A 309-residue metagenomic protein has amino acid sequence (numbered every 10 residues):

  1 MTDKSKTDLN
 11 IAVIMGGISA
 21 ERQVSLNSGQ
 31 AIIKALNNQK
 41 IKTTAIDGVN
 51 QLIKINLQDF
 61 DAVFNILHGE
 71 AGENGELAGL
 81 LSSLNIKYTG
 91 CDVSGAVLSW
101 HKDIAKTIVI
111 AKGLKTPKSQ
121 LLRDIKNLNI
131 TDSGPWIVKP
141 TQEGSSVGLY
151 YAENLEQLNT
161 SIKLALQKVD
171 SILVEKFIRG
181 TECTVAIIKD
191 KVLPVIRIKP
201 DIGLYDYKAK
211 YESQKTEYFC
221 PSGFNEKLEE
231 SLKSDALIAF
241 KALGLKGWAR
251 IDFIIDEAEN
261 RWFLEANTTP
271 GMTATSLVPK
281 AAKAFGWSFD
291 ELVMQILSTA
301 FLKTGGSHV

Functional and structural regions predicted by a protein language model:
M1-S94, L98-W100, I104, A111 (+2 more regions): ATP-binding N-terminal substructure of ATP-dependent carboxylate-amine bond-forming enzymes
T2-I14, T43, I55-Q58, L98-T181: Active-site nucleotide/adenylate-binding loops and adjacent lid/helix of ATP-dependent enzymes
L9, P117, G134-W136, V147 (+5 more regions): Change "...and in nucleic-acid phosphodiester-cleaving endonucleases..." to "...and in nucleic-acid processing enzymes
E153-S234, E257-W262: Phosphate-binding site of ATP-dependent enzymes
K176, F240-M272, A282: Conserved metal-phosphate-binding beta-hairpin within the catalytic cores of diverse ATP-dependent phosphoryl-transfer
R197-A249, K280-V309: Active-site "cap" helix and flanking loop/linker of ATP-utilizing ligase/carboxylase catalytic domains
T275-V278: Beta-alpha-beta core module
